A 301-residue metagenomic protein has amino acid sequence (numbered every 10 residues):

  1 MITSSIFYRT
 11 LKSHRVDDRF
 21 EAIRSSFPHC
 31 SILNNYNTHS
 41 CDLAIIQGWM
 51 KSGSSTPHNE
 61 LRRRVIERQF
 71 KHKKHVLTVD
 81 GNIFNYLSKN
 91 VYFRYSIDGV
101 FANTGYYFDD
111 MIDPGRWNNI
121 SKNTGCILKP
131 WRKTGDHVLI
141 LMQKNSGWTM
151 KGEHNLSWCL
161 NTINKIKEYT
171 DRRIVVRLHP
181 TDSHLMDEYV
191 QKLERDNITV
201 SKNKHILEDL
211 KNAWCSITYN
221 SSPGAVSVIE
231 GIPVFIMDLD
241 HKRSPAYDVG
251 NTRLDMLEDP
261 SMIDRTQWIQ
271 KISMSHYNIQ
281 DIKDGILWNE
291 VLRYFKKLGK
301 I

Functional and structural regions predicted by a protein language model:
M1-S52, S146-G147, R293-I301: N-terminal pre-catalytic "stem/leader" segment of glycosyltransferase-like enzymes
I6-T10, I163-K202: Catalytic donor nucleotide-activated moiety binding site of glycosyltransferases and closely related
L11-S13, W49-S52, N82-N85, Q143-G147 (+3 more regions): Short, solvent-exposed loop/turn segments at secondary-structure junctions
V16-S25, T56-V65, H154-K165: Well-ordered, non-membrane alpha-helical segments in soluble/globular domains
P28-K89: Extended catalytic core of nucleotide-activated donor transferases of GT-like folds
N90-G135, S244-I301: Leloir-type glycosyltransferase catalytic cores
L128-S183, M274-N278, D284-W288: Active-site donor-nucleotide binding/catalytic segment of nucleotide-sugar enzymes
N203-V249: A donor-sugar binding/catalytic signature common to diverse glycosyltransferases and related nucleotide-sugar
